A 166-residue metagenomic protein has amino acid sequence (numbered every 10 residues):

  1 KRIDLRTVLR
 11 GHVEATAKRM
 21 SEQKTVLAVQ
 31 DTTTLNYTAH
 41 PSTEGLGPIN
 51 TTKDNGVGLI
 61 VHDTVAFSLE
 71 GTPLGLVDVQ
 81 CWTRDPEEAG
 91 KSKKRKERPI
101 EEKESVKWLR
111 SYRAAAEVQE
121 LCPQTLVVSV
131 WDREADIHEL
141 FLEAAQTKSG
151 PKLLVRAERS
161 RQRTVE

Functional and structural regions predicted by a protein language model:
K1-E166: Conserved, well-structured functional cores that handle cations and Mg-NTP chemistry
